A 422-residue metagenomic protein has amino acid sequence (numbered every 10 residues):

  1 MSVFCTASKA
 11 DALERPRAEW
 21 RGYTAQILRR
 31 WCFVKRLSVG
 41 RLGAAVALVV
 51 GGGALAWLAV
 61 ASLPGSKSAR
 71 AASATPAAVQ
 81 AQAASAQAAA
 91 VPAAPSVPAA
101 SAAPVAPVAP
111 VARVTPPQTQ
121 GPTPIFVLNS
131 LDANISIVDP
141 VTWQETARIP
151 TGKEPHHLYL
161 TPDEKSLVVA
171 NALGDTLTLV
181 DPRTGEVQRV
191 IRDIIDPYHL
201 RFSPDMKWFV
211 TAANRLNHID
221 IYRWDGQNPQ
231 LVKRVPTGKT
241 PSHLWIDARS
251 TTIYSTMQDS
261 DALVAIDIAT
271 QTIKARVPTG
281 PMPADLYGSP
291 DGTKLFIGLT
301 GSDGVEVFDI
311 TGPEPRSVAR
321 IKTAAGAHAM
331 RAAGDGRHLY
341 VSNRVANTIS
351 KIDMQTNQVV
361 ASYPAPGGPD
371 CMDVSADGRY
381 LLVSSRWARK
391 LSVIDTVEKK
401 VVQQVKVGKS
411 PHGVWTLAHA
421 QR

Functional and structural regions predicted by a protein language model:
A10-R21: Short, low-complexity intrinsically disordered segments enriched in A/P/G/S/L with frequent Arg, especially at protein
K35-R422: Predominantly soluble domains enriched in secretory-pathway, periplasmic, or organellar proteins
